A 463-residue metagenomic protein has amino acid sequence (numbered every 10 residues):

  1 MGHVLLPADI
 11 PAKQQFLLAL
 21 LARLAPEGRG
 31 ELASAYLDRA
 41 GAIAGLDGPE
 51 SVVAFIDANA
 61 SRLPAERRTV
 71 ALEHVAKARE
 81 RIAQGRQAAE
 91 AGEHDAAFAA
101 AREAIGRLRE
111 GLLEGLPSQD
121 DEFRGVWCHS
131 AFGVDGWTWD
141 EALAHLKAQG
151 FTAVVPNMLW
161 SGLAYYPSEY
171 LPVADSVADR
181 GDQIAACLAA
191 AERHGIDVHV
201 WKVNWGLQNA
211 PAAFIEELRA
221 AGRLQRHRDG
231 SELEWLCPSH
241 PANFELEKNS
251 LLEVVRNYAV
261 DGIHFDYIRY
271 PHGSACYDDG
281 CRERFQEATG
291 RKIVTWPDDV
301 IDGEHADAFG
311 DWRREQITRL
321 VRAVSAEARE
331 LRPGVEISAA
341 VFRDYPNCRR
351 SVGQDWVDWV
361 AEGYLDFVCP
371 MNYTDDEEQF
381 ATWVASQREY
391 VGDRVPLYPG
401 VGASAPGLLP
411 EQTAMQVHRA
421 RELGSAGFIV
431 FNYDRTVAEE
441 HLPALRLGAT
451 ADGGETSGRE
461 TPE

Functional and structural regions predicted by a protein language model:
M1-A58, G106-L112, H441-D452, G458: Extracellular ligand-binding/catalytic regions of CAZymes and related secreted enzymes and adhesion modules
A104, Y364-A381, S386-Q387, V395-G458: Substrate-binding cleft of secreted/luminal carbohydrate-active enzymes
D121-R124, H199-Y258: Active-site-adjacent "subsite" loops/lids of carbohydrate-active enzymes
R124-V134, S168-G181, G230-K248, H305-I317 (+2 more regions): The substrate-binding groove and active-site-proximal loops of carbohydrate-active enzymes, especially glycoside
T138-A164, N257, D261, L365 (+1 more regions): Catalytic domains of carbohydrate-active enzymes, especially glycoside hydrolases
L143, W160-G206, F309-L331: Aromatic-lined substrate-binding rim segments of carbohydrate-active enzymes
P167-V177, G206-G230, Y267-D299: Aromatic- and acidic-residue-enriched segments that line the glycan-binding/catalytic groove of carbohydrate-active
A288-L408: Glycoside hydrolase catalytic-domain groove-lining segments
